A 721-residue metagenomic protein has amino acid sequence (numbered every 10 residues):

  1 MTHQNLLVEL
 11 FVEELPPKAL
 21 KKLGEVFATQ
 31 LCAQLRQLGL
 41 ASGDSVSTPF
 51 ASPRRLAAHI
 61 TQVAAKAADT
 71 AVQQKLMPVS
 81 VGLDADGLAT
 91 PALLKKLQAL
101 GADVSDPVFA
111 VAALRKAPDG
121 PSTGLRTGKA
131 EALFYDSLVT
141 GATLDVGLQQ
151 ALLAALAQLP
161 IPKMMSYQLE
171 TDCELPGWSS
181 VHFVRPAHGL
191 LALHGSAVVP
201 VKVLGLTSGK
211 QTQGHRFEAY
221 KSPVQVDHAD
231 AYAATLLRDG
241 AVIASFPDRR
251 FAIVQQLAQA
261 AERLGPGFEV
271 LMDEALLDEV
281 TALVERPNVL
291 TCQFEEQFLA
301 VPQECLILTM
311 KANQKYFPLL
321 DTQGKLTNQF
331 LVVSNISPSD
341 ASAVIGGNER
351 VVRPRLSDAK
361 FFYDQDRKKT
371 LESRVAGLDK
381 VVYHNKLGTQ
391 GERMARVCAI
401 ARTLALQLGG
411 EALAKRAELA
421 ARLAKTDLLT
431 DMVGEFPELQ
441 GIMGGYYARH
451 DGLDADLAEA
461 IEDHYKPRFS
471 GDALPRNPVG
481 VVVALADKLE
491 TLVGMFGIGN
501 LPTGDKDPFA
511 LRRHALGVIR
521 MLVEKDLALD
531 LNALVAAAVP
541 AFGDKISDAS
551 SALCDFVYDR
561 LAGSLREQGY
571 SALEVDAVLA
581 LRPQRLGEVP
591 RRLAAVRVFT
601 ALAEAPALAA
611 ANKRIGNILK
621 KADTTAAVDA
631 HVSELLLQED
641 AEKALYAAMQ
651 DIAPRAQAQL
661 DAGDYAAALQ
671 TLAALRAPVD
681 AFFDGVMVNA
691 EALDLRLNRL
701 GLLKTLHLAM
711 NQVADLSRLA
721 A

Functional and structural regions predicted by a protein language model:
M1-A721: Amphipathic alpha-helical "coupling" segments that flank catalytic cores
